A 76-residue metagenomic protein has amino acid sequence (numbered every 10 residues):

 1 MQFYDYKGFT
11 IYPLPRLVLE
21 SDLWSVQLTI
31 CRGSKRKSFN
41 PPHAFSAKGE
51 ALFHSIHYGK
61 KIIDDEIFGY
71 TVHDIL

Functional and structural regions predicted by a protein language model:
M1-G33: N-terminal segment of the canonical double-stranded RNA-binding domain
Q27, D65-G69: A short, terminal or domain-edge coil/loop segment
K35-E50: A short, exposed loop/beta-hairpin motif centered on an aromatic-Gly-Thr core
S46-E66: A short, charged, amphipathic alpha-helix used as a generic interaction element across diverse proteins
Y70-L76: Intrinsically disordered, low-complexity charged/polar segments
